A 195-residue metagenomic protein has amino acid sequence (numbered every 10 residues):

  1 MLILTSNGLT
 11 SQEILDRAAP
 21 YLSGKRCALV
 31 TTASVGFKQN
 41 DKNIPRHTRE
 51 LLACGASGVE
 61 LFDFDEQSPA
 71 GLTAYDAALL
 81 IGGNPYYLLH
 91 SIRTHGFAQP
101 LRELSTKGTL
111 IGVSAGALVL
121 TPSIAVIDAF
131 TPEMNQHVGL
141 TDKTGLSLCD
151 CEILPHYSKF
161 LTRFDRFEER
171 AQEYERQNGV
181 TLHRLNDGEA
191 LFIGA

Functional and structural regions predicted by a protein language model:
M1-A77, I81: N-terminal beta1-alpha1 cap of cysteine-dependent amidohydrolase-like domains
I3, I111-G112: Structural detector of well-ordered beta-strand residues that form the stable sheet scaffold of enzyme domains
N7, N40-N43, N84, N135 (+2 more regions): Detector for Asparagine
A33-K38, P85, Y157-L161: Short histidine/acidic/glycine/proline-rich micro-motifs that form metal- and phosphate-coordinating active-site loops
V35, N43, E50, A56 (+3 more regions): Bulky hydrophobic/aromatic packing residues
L80, L89-T109, G116-A195: Active-site-adjacent pocket-lining segments in enzyme domains
